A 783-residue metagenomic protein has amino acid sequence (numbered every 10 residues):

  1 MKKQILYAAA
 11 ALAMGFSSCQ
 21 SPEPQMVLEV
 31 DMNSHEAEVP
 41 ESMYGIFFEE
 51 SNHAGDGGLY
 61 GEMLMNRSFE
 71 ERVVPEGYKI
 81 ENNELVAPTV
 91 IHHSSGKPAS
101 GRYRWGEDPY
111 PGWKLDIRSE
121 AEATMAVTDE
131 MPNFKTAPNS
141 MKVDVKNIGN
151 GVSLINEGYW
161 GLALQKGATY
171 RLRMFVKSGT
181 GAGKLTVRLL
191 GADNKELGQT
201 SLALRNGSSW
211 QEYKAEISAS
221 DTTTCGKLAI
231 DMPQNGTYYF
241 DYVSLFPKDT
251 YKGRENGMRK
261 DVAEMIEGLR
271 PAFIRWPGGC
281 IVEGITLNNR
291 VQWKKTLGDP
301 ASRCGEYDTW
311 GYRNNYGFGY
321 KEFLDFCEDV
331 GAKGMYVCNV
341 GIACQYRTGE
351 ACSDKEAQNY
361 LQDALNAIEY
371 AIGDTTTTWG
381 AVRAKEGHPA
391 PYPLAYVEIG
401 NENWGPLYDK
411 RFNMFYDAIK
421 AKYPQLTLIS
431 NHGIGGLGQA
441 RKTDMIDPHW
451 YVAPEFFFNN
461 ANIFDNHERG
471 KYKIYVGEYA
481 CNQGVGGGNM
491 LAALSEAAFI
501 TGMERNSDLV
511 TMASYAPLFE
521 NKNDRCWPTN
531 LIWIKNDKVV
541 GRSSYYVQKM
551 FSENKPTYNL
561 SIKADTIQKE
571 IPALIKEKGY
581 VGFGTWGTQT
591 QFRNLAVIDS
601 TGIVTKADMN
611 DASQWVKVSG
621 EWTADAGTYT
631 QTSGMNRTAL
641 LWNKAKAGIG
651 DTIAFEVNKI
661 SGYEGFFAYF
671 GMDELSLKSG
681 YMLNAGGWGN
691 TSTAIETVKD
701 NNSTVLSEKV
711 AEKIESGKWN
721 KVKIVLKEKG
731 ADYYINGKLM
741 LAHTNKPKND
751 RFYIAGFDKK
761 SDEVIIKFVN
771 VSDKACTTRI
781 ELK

Functional and structural regions predicted by a protein language model:
M1-P24: Bacterial Sec-dependent N-terminal signal peptides
K2, M14, A137-N139, W622: Disordered, low-complexity tails and leader-like regions
A8-A11, G15, G582-G584, A731 (+1 more regions): Small side chains
S18-M445, W450-E455, F464-G477, C481-K576 (+2 more regions): Non-catalytic accessory regions flanking glycosidase/transglycosidase catalytic cores in CAZymes
F458, G486, L683-G686: Histidine-acidic metal/acid-base catalytic patches
K569-N749: Extracellular glycan-recognition regions
